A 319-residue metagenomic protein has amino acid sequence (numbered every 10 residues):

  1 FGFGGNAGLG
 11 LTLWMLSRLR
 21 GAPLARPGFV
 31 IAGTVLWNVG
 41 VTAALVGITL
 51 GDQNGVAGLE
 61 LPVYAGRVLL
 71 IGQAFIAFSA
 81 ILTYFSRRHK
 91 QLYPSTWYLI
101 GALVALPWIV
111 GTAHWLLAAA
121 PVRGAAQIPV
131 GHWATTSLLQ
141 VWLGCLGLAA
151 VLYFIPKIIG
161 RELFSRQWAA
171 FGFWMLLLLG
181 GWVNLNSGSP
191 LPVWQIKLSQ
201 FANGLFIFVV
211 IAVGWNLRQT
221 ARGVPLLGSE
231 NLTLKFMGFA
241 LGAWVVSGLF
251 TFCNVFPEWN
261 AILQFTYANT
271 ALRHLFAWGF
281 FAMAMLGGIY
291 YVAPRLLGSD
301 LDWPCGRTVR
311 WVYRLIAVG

Functional and structural regions predicted by a protein language model:
F1-R20, R26-G51, Y64-Y84, W97-A118 (+6 more regions): Hydrophobic cores of alpha-helical transmembrane segments in multi-pass integral membrane proteins
G55-G66, Q91-S95, A126-A134, V193-N203 (+1 more regions): Non-cytosolic membrane-interface motifs at loop->transmembrane helix junctions
H89-Y93, Q127-V130, I158-A169, W194 (+2 more regions): Hydrophobic, small-residue-rich membrane helices and short re-entrant helix-turn-helix hairpins that build
P121: Extracellular/oxidizing-compartment recognition motifs
W259-A261: Interfacial helix-loop-helix junctions of multi-pass membrane proteins
